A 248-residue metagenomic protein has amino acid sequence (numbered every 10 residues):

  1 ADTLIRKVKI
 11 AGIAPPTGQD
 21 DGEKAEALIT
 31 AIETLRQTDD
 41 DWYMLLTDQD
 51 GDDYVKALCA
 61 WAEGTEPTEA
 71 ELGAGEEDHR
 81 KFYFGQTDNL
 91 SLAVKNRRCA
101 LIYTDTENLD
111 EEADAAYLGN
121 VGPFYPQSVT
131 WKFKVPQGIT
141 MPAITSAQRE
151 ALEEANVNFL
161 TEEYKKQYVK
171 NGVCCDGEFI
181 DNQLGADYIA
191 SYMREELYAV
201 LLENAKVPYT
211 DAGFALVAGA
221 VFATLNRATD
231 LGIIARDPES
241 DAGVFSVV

Functional and structural regions predicted by a protein language model:
A1-V248: Surface-exposed assembly/interface segments
